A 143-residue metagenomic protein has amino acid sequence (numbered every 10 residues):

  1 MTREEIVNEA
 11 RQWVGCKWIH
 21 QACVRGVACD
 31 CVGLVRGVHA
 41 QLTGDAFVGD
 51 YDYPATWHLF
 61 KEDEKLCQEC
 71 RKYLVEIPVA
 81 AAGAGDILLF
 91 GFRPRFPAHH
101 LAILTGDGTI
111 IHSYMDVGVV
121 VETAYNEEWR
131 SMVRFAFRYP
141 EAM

Functional and structural regions predicted by a protein language model:
M1-V79, A84, F90-R93, P97-H99 (+2 more regions): N-terminal capping segments
L89-F90, I110: Aromatic-residue hotspot detector
L101-T123: Catalytic Cys-His active-site segments of thiol-dependent hydrolases/isopeptidases
G106, V121-E141: Short, Lys/Arg-rich amphipathic alpha-helical interaction segments that bind nucleic acids or acidic protein surfaces
